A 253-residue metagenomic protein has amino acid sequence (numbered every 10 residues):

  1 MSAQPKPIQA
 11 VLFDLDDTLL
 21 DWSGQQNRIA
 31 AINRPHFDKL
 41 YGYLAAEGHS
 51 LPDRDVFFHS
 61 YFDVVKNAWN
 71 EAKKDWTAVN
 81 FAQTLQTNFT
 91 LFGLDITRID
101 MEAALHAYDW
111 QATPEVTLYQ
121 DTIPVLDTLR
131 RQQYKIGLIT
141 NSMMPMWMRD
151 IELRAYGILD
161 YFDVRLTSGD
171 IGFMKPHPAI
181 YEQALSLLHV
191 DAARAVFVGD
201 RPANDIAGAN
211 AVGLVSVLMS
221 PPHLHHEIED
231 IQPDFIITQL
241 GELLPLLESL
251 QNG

Functional and structural regions predicted by a protein language model:
M1-V11, S23, G42, A46-P52 (+4 more regions): Asp-based, Mg2+/Mn2+-dependent phosphohydrolase catalytic module
Q4-Y119, P124-D127, R131-Q132: N-terminal helical cap/lid subdomain that shapes the substrate entry/recognition surface in HAD-like hydrolases
